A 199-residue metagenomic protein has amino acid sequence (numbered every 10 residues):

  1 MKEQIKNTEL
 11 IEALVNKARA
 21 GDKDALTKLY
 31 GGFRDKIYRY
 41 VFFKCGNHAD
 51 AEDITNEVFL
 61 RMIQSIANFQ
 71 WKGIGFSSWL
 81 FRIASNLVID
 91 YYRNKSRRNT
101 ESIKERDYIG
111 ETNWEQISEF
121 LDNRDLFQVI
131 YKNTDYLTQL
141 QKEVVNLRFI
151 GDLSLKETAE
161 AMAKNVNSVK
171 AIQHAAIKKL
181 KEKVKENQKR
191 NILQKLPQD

Functional and structural regions predicted by a protein language model:
K2-E3, R19-K28, Y38-E57, V166 (+2 more regions): Short, charged helix-capping/linker segments at alpha-helix termini
K2-T8, K17, E160-A161, I177-D199: C-terminal edge and immediately downstream basic/flexible tail or linker adjoining helix-turn-helix-like DNA-binding
N7, R98-N123: Internal acidic/polar
R19-A20, F59-I74, K95: Sigma70-family region 2
Y30-H48, S65, T134, K183-E186: Amphipathic, Lys/Arg- and hydrophobic-enriched alpha-helical face
R39, D53-L60, I74-N86: Structural recognition of an alpha-helix C-terminal capping motif at a helix-to-coil junction
A67-W71, R82-I103: Arg/Lys-rich amphipathic alpha helix in sigma70-family domain 2
I89, I130, Q141, L147-I150 (+2 more regions): DNA-recognition helix of helix-turn-helix
